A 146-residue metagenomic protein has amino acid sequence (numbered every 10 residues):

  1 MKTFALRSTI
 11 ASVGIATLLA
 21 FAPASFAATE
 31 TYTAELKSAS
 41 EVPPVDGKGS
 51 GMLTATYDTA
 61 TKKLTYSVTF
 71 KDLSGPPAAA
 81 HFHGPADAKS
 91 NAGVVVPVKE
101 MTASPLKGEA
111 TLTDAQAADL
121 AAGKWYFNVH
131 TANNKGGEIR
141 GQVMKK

Functional and structural regions predicted by a protein language model:
K2-L6, G14-L18, A22-A80, G84-K146: Metal-centered catalytic cores of metalloenzymes
